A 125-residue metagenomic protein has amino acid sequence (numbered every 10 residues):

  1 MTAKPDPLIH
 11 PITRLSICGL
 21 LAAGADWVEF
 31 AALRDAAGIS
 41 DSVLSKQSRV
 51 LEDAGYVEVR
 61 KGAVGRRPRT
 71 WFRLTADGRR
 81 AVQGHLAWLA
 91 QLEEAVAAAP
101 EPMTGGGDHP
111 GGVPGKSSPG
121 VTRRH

Functional and structural regions predicted by a protein language model:
T2-A3, G19, R80-H125: Amphipathic alpha-helical dimerization/coiled-coil segments that flank or bridge DNA-binding/regulatory modules
T2-V43, V64, W71: N-terminal helix-turn-helix DNA-binding core of bacterial DNA-binding proteins
A31, S40-V43, L74-R79, E94-A97: Juxtamembrane helix-loop transition sites at the ends of transmembrane segments in multi-pass membrane proteins
S48-R49: Short, hydrophobic-biased segments on the C-terminal half of alpha helices that form "recognition helices"
G55: Glycine-centered, phosphate/nucleic-acid-interacting loop/turn motifs that mediate DNA/RNA or nucleotide
V59: Short beta-strand "wing" residues that participate in macromolecule-binding interfaces
V64-L86: Basic, amphipathic "hinge/linker" alpha-helix immediately C-terminal to the N-terminal HTH DNA-binding motif
